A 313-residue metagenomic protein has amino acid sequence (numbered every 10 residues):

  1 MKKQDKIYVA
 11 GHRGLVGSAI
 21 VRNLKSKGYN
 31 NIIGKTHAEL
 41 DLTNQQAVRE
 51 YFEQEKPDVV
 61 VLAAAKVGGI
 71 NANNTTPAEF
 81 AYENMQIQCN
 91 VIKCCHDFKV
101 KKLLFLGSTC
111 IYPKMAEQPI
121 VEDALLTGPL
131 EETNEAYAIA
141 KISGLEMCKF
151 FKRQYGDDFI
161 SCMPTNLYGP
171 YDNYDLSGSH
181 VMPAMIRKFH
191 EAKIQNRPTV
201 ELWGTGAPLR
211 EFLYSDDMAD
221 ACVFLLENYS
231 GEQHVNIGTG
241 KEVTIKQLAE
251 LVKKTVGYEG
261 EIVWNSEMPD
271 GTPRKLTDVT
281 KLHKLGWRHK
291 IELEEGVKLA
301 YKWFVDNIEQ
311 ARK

Functional and structural regions predicted by a protein language model:
A10, K35, V60-K66, L103-T109 (+1 more regions): SDR active-site strand-loop-helix element
A10-L15, A19-K27, E191-K313: C-terminal substrate-binding subdomain of Rossmann-fold SDR/epimerase-dehydratase oxidoreductases
K25-E50: Adenosine-cofactor binding site in Rossmann-like domains, unifying the SAM/SAH pocket of S-adenosylmethionine-dependent
Q45-M85, D97, K114: NAD(P)H-binding glycine-rich loop region in Rossmannoid oxidoreductase-like domains and their noncatalytic homologs
C89-N134: Conserved Rossmann-fold NAD(P)-dependent oxidoreductase catalytic core, especially the SDR/UDP-sugar
G107-S108, L145-P170, P183-I186, I194-L202: Conserved beta-loop-beta element that borders a ligand/cofactor-binding pocket
I111-P113, A136, I160-P183, P208-L209: Flexible, glycine-rich beta-alpha linker
A136, A140-S143: Active-site helix of classical SDR
